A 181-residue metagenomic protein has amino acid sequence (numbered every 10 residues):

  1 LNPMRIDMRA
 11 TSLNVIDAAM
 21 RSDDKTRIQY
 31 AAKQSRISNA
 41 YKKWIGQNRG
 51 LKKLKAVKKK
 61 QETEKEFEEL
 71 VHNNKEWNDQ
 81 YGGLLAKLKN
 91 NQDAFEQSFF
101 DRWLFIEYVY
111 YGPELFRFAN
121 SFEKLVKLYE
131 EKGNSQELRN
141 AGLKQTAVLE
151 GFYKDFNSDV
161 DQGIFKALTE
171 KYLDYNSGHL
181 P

Functional and structural regions predicted by a protein language model:
L1-P181: Terminal presequence/propeptide segments associated with secretion/organelle targeting and zymogen/polyprotein
